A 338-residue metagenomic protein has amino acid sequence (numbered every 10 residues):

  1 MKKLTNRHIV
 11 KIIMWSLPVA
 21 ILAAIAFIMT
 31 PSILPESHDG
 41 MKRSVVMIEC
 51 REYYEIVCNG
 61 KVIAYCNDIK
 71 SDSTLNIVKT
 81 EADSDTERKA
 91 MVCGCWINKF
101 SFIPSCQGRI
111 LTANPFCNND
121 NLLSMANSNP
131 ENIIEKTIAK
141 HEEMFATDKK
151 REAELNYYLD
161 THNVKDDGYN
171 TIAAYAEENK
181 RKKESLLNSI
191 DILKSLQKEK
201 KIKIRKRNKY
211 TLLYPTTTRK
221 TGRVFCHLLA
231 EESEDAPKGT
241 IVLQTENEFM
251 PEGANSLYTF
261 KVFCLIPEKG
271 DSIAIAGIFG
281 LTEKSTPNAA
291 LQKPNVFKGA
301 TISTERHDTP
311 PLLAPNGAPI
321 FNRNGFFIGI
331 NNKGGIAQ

Functional and structural regions predicted by a protein language model:
K2-V19: N-terminal Sec-pathway targeting helices
A24-E36: Membrane-interface motif at the C-terminal end of an N-terminal transmembrane signal
I33, K89, T221-V224, L229-A230 (+2 more regions): Flexible, gly/ser-rich surface segments that form the specificity/activation loops bordering the active-site cleft
L34-M47: Short N-terminal segments immediately surrounding and downstream of signal-peptide cleavage
S44-K201, F321, I328-G335: Catalytic histidine site
I48, N127-E135, E142, I202-K220 (+1 more regions): Short conserved beta-strand and strand-loop elements enriched in small hydrophobics with frequent Asp/Gly
P104-L123, D167-K209, T217-G270, T282-K284: Conserved active-site neighborhood of the chymotrypsin/trypsin-like protease fold
C117-N118, N247-P251, T309-N316, F321-R323: Short solvent-exposed strand/turn elements
